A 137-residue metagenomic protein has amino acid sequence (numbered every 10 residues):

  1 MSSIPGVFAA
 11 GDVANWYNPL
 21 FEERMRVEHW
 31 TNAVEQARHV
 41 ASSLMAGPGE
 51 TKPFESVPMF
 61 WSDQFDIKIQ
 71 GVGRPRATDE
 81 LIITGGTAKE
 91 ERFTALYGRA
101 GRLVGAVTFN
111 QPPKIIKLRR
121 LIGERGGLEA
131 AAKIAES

Functional and structural regions predicted by a protein language model:
S2-S3, V104: Generic structural signal for well-ordered beta-strand positions
S3, A9-A10: A structural signal for the hydrophobic beta-strands that form the central parallel beta-sheet of Rossmann-like
S3-I4, F65: A short, glycine/Asx- and small/polar-enriched loop/turn that sits immediately N-terminal to a beta-strand
V13-P112: Mid-to-C-terminal Rossmann-like scaffold of FAD/NAD(P)H-dependent oxidoreductases
I82, I115-L121: A short, polar/proline- and glycine-enriched secondary-structure boundary/capping micro-motif
L128-S137: Cysteine/selenocysteine-centered motifs that mediate thiol-based redox chemistry or coordinate metal-sulfur cofactors
